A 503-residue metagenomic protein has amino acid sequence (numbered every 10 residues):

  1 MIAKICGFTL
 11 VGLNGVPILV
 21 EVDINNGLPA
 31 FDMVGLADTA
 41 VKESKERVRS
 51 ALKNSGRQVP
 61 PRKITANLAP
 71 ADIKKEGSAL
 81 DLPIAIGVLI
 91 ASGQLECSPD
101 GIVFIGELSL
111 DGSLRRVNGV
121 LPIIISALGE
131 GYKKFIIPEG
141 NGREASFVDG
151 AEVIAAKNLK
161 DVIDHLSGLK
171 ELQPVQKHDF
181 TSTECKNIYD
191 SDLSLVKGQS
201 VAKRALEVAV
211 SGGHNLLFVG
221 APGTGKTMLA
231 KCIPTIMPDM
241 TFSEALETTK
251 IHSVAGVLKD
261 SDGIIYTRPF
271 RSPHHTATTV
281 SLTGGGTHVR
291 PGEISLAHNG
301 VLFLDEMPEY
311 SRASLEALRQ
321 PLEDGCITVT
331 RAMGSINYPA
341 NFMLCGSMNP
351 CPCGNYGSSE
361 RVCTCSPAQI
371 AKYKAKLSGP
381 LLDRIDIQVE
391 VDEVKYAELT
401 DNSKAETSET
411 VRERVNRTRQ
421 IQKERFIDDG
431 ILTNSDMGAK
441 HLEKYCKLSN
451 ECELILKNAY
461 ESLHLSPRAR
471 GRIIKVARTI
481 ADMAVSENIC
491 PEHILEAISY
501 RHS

Functional and structural regions predicted by a protein language model:
M1-L217, A221-T227, T330, R470 (+1 more regions): Peripheral, non-AAA+ core regions of ATP-driven protein-machinery
A3, K42-N54, I84-I90, L121-E130 (+26 more regions): Solvent-exposed alpha-helical segments within well-ordered globular domains of core cellular machineries
I18-I24, L282, D386-V389: Short beta-strand elements
A37-K45, P60, N67-G77, H288-V289 (+1 more regions): Basic, amphipathic alpha-helical bundle interface domains used for macromolecular binding and assembly
S92-G93, G168-K170, G256, N299 (+2 more regions): Short glycine-centered helix-capping/turn motifs at secondary-structure transition points
F135, L302, D386-V389: Short, well-ordered beta-strand core segments
S191-R204, V210-N215, K250-L315, Q320 (+2 more regions): Switch/coupling sub-region of P-loop NTPases
L217-V257: Walker A/P-loop
